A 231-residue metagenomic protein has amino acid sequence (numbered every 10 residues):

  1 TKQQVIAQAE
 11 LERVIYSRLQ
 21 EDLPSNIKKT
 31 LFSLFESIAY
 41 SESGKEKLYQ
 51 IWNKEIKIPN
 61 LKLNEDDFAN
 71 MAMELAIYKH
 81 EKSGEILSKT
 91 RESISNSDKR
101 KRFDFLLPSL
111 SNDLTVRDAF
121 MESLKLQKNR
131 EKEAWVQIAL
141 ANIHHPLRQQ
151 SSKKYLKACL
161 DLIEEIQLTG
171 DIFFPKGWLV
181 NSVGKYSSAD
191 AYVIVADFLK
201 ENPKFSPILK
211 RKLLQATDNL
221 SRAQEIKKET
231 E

Functional and structural regions predicted by a protein language model:
T1-E231: Long, ordered, helix-rich scaffold segments
